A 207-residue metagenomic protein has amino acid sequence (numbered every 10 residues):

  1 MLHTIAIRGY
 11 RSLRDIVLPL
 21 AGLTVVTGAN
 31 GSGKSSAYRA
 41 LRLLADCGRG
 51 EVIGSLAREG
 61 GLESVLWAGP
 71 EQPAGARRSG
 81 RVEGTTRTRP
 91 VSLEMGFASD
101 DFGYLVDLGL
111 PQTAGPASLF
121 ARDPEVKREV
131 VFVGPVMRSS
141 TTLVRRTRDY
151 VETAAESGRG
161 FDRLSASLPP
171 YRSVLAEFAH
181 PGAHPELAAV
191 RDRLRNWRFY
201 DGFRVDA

Functional and structural regions predicted by a protein language model:
M1-R14: N-terminal pre-Walker A segment at the start of P-loop NTPase domains
D15-A21: Phosphate-binding P-loop
V26: Hydrophobic anchor at the beta1->P-loop junction of P-loop NTPases
N30: The conserved Walker
K34: Conserved lysine of the Walker
R39-T113: Conserved P-loop NTP-binding catalytic core
S92-A207: Electropositive, glycine-dotted interaction segments that contact anionic polymers or phosphate-rich ligands
